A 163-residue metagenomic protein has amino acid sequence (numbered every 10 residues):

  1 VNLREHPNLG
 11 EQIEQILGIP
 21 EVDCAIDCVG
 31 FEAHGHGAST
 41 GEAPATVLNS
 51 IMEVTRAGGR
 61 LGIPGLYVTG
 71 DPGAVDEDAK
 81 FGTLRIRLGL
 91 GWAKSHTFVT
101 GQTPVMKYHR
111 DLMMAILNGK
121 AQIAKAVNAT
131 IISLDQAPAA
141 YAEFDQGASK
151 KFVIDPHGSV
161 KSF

Functional and structural regions predicted by a protein language model:
V1-S50: Adenosine-nucleotide cofactor-binding segment
L3, D27-V29, P64, G101 (+1 more regions): Generic beta-strand/beta-sheet core signal
P7, P20, S39, Q102-F163: C-terminal hydrophobic helical "lid"/dimerization subdomain of Rossmann-like NAD(P)H-dependent oxidoreductases
E14, I26, G30, M52 (+4 more regions): Generic hydrophobic alpha-helical scaffold/packing signal
F31-E32, L66-T69, S159-V160: Short glycine-rich anion-binding loops that position phosphate/pyrophosphate groups of nucleotides and phosphorylated
H36-S39, M52, G73-D76, D111: Short, well-ordered secondary-structure micro-motifs
T55-A57: Helix-to-beta-strand junctions that scaffold the AdoMet/dcAdoMet cofactor pocket in Class I SAM-dependent enzymes
G59-G62, Y67, A74-A126: Rossmann-fold dehydrogenase core element
